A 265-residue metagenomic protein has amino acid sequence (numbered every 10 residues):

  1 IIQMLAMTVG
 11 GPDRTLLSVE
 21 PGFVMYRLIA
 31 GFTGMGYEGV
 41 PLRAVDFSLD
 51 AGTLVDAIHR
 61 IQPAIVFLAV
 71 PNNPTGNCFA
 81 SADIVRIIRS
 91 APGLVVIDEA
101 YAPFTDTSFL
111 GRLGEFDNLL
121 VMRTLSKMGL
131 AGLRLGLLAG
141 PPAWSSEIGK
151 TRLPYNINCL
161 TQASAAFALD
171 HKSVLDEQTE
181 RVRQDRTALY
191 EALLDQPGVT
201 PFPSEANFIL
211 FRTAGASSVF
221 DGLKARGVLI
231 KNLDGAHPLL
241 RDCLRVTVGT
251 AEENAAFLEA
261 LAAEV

Functional and structural regions predicted by a protein language model:
I1-T15: Phosphate-binding glycine-rich loop
E20, G39-A44, E99, R123 (+1 more regions): Short beta->alpha connector loops at strand-helix junctions that form conserved, small/polar/Pro-enriched
G34, Q62, P92, D117 (+2 more regions): Residue-level detector of structured alpha->beta connecting loops
E38, V45-E99: Active-site phosphate-binding strand-loop segment of PLP-dependent enzymes
N118-D195, T200-P201: PLP-dependent aminotransferase class I/II
V182-R183, L193-R226: Conserved PLP-binding catalytic core of the aspartate aminotransferase-like
A225-R226, G235-V265: PLP-dependent enzyme catalytic core of the Aspartate aminotransferase-like
